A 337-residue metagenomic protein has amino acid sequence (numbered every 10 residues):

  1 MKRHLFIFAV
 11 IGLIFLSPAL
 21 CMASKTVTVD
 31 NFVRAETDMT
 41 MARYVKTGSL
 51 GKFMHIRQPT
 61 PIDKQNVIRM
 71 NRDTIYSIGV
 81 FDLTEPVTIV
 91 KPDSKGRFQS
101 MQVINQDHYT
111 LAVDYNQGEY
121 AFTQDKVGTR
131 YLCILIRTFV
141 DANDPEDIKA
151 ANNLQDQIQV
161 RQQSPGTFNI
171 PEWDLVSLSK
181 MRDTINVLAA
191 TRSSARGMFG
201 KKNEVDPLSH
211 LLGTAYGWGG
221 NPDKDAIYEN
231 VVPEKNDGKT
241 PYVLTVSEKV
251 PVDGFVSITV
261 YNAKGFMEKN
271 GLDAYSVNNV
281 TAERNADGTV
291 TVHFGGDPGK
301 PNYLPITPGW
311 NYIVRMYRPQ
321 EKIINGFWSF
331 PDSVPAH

Functional and structural regions predicted by a protein language model:
M1-F8: Bacterial N-terminal signal peptides that target proteins for export
F8-P18: Bacterial N-terminal signal peptides
C21-H337: A compositional/structural signature for long, glycine/proline-rich flexible linkers and loops on extracytoplasmic
